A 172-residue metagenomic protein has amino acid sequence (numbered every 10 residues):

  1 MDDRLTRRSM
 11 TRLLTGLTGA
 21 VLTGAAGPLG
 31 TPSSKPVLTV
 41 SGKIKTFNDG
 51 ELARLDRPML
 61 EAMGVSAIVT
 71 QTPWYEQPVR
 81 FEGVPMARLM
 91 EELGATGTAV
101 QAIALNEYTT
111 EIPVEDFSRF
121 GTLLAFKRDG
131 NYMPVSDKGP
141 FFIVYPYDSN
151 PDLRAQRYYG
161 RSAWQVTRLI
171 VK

Functional and structural regions predicted by a protein language model:
D2-L5, L13, G27-K172: N-terminal intrinsically disordered, low-complexity segments enriched in P/E/S/T
L14-T18: Sec-dependent signal peptide hydrophobic core
G19-A26: Hydrophobic h-region of N-terminal signal peptides that target proteins for export in Gram-negative bacteria
